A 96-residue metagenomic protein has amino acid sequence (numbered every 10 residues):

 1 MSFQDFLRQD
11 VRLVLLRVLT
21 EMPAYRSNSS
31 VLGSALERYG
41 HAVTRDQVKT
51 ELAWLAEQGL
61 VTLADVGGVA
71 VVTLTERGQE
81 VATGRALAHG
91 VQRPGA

Functional and structural regions predicted by a protein language model:
M1-R26, A42: Short alpha-helical segments that sit at the start of domains
Y25-A35: Short acidic, hydrophobic short linear motifs in intrinsically disordered regions
G33-V43: Short helix-coil junctions and helix-kink-helix linkers
S34, T50, E80: DNA-binding alpha-helical recognition surfaces that contact promoter or target DNA
A42-E57: Short amphipathic alpha-helical interaction segments
A56-V66: A short, conserved structural fragment
V66-A82: Accessory beta->alpha helical hairpin/"wing" motif in late/C-terminal subdomains of nucleic-acid enzymes
R77-A96: Short, amphipathic alpha-helical interaction segments positioned at domain boundaries
